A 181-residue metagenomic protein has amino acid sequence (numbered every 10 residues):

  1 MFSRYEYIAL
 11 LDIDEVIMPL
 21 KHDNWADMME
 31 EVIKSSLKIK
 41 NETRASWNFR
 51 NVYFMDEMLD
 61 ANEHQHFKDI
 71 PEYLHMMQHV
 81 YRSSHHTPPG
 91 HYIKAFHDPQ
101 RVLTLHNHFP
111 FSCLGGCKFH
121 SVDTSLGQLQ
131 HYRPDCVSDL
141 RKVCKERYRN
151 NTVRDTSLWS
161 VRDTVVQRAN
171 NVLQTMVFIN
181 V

Functional and structural regions predicted by a protein language model:
Y5-P19: Short beta-strand-to-loop acidic/aromatic patch adjacent to the donor-nucleotide binding site
L20-V181: Catalytic-site signature of metal-activated, phosphate-bearing donor transferases, centered on the GT-A/GT-A-like
